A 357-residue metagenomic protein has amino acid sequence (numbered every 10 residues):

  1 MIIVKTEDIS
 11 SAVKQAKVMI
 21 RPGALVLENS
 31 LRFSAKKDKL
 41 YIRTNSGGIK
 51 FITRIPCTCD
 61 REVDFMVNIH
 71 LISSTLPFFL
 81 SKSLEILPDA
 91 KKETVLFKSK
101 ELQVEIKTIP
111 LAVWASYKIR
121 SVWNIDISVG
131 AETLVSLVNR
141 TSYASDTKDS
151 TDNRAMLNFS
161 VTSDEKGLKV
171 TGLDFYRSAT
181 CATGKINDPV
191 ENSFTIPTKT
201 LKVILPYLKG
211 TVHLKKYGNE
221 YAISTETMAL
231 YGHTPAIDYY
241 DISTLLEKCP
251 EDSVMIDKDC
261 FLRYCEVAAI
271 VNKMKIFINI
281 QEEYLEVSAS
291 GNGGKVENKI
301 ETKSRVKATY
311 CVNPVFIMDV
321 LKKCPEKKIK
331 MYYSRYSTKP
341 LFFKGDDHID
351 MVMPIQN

Functional and structural regions predicted by a protein language model:
M1-N357: Structural preference for solvent-exposed beta-strand-turn elements and adjacent flexible terminal/loop segments within
